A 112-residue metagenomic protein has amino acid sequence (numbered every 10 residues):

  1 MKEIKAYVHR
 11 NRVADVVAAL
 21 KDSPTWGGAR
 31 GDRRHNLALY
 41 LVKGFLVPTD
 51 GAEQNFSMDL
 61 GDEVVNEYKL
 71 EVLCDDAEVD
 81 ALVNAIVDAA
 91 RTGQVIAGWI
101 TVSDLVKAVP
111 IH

Functional and structural regions predicted by a protein language model:
M1-H112: Positively charged, small/polar-rich N-terminal and surface patches that mediate targeting and assembly and bind
